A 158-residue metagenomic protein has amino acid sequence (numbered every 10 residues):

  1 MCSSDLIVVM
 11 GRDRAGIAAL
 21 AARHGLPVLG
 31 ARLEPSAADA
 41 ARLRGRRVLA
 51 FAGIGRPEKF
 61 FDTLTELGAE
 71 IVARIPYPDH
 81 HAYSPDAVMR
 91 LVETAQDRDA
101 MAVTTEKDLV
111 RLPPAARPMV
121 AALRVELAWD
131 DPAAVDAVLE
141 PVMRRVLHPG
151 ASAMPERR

Functional and structural regions predicted by a protein language model:
M1-S3: Short, small-residue-biased leader/transition segments that mark boundaries at the very start of proteins
D5-R158: ATP-dependent carboxylate-amine ligase
